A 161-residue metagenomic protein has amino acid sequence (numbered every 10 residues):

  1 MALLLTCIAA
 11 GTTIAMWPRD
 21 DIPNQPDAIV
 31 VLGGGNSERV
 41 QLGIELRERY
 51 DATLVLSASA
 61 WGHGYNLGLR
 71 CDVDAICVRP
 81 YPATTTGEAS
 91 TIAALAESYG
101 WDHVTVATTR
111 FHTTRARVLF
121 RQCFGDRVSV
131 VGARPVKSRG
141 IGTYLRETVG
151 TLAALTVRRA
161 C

Functional and structural regions predicted by a protein language model:
M1-T12: Hydrophobic membrane-insertion alpha-helices, especially the h-region of bacterial N-terminal signal peptides
I14-L145: A structural signal for short, hydrophobic/glycine-enriched beta-strand patches
R139-A160: A transmembrane-helix-recognition feature enriched in membrane-embedded lipid enzymes and envelope glyco-/phospholipid
